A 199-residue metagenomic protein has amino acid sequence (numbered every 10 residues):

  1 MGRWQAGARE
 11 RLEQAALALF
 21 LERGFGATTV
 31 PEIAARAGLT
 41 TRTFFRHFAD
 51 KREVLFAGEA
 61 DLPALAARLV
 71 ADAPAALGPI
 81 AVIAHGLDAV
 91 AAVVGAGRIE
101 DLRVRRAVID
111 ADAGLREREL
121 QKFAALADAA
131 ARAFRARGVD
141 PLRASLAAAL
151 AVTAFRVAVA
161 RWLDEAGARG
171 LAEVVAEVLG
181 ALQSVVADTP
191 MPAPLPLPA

Functional and structural regions predicted by a protein language model:
M1-R23, A27-L39, L65, E173: Basic, helix-initiating cap at the start of DNA-binding domains
R23-F25, G38, F45-A57: HTH DNA-binding helix-turn interface
A64-A107: Hydrophobic alpha-helical connector segments
E119: Small/polar (Gly/Ser/Thr/Ala-rich) solvent-exposed segments that form structured loops/beta-strands/short helices used
F123-A148: Hydrophobic alpha-helical bundle segments that form small-molecule/ligand-binding pockets
R132-R135, G167-A199: C-terminal peripheral helix-coil segments that are non-catalytic and often amphipathic
A148-A168, S184-M191: Amphipathic C-terminal alpha-helical segment
